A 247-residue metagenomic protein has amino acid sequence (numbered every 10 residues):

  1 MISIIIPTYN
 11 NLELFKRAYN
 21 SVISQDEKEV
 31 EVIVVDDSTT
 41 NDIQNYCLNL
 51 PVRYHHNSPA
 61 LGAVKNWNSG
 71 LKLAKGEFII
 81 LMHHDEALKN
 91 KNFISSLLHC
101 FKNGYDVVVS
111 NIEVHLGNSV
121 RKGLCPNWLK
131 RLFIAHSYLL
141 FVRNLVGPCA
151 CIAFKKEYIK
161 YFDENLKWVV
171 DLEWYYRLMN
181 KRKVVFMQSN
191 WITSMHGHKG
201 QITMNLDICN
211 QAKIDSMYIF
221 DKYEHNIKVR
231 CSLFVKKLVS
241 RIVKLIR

Functional and structural regions predicted by a protein language model:
M1-S21: N-proximal low-complexity "stem/linker" segments adjacent to membrane-targeting elements
N10, V22, D36-T39, L61: Conserved short acidic donor-positioning loop in nucleotide-sugar-dependent glycosyltransferases
N20-E29: Short, acidic, metal-binding catalytic loop of nucleotide-sugar glycosyltransferases
V35-Q44, H83: A conserved acidic beta->alpha catalytic loop
N57-A74: Glycine-rich, basic loop-to-helix element that forms the pyrophosphate-binding segment of sugar-nucleotide handling
I79: Short aromatic/hydrophobic "clamp" motif used to bind/position activated sugar donors
A87, K91-K122: Conserved donor NDP-sugar-binding/catalytic core segment of glycosyltransferases
W128-C209: Conserved nucleotide-sugar donor-binding catalytic segment
